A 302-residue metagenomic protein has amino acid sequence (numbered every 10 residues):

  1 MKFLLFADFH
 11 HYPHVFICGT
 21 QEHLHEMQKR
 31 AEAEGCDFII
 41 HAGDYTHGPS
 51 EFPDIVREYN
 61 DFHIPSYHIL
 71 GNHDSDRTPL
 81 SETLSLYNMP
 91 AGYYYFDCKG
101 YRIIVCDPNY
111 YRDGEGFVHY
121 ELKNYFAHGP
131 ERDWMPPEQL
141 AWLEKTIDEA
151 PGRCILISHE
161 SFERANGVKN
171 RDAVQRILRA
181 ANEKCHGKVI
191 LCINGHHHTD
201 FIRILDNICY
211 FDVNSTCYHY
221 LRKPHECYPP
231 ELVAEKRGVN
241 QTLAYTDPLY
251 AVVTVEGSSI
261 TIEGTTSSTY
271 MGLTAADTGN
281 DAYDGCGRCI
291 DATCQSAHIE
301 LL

Functional and structural regions predicted by a protein language model:
M1-D54: N-terminal active-site segment of His-dependent metallophosphoesterases
L5-A7, F38-D44, S66-N72, I155-H159 (+2 more regions): Active-site neighborhood of phospho(di)ester-bond hydrolases with catalytic His/Asp-centered motifs
F9-P13, Y110-R112, S161-E163: A short, flexible beta-alpha/helix-coil linker loop
C18, F96, D200-L302: Binuclear metal-dependent phosphoesterase catalytic core
S50-K145, E149, A173-V189, R203-N240 (+1 more regions): Extended active-site neighborhood of metal-dependent phosphoesterases/phosphodiesterases
P108, I157-F162, H196-H197, T265-T266: Short, well-ordered beta-to-alpha junction loops that form the rim of enzyme active sites and present histidine/acidic
K145-A165: Short acidic, glycine-rich surface-loop motifs adjacent to enzyme active sites
G167-A173: Hydrophobic alpha-helical
